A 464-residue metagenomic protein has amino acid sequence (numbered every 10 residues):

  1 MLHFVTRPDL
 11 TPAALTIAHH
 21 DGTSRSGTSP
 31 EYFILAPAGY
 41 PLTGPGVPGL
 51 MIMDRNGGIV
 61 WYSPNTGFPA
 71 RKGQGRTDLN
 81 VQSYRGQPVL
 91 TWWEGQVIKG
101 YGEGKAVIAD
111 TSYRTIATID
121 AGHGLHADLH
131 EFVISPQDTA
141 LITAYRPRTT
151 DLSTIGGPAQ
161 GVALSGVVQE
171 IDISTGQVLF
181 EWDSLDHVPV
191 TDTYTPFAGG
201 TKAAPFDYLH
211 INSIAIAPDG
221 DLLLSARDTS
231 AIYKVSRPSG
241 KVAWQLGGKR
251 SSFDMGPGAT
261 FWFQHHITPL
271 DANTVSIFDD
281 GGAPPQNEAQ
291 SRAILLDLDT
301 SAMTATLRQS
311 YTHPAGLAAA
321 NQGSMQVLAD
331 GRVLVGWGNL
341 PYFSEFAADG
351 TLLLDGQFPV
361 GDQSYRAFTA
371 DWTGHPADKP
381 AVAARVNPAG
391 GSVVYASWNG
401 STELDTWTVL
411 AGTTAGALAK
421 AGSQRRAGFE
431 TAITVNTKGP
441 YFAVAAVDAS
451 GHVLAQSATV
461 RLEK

Functional and structural regions predicted by a protein language model:
L2-K464: Histidine-/acidic-rich catalytic cores in large beta-rich domains
